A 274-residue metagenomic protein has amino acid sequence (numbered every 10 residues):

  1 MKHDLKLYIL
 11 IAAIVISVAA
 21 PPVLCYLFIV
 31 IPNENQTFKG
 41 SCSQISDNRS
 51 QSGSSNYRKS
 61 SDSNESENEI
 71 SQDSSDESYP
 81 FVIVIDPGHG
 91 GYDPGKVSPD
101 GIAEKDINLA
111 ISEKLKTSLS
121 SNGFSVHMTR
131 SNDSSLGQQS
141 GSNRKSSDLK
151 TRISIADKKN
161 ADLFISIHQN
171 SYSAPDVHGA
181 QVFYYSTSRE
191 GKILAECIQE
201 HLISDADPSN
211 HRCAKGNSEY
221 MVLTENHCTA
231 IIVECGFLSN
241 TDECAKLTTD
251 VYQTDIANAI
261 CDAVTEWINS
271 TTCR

Functional and structural regions predicted by a protein language model:
M1-L10: Short, low-complexity patches enriched in S/T/P/G
L10-Y26: Hydrophobic membrane-insertion alpha-helices, especially the h-region of bacterial N-terminal signal peptides
L27-I83: N-terminal, intrinsically disordered, polar/charged segments of Gram-positive cell-envelope systems that serve as
E65-V84, H89-E196: Catalytic-core regions of hydrolytic enzymes
K114, S118, H201, A263: Rossmann-fold NAD(P)-dependent oxidoreductase module
F124-S131, S166-H168, P208-K215, T271-R274: Surface-exposed patches in mature extracellular/periplasmic domains of secreted proteins
S173, H211-R274: Active-site-adjacent mobile loop/cap segments within catalytic or ligand-binding domains
G191-G216: Active-site-adjacent substrate-binding region of metalloamidase/peptidase-like peptide-processing proteins
